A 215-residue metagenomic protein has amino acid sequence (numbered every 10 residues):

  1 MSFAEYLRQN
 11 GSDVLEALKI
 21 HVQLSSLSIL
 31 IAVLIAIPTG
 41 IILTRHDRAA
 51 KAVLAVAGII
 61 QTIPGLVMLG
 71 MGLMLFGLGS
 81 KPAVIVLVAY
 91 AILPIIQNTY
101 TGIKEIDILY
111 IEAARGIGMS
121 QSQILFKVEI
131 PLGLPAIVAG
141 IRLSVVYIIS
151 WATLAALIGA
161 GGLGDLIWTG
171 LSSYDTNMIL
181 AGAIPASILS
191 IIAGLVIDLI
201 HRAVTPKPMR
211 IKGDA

Functional and structural regions predicted by a protein language model:
M1-S28: Periplasmic/extracellular loop-to-transmembrane helix junction in inner-membrane transport proteins
A17-L24, L73-P94, L134, M178 (+2 more regions): Loop-to-helix entry region at the N-terminal start of transmembrane alpha-helices in multi-pass membrane transporters
S26, A89, S122-L154, A186 (+1 more regions): Transmembrane alpha-helices
S26, L30-P38, I42, V88 (+3 more regions): Generic alpha-helical transmembrane segments of integral inner-membrane proteins, especially permease/transport modules
T39-M71, L87, Q97-T101: Cytoplasmic-entry segments and transmembrane alpha-helices of multi-pass inner-membrane transporters
D47, K104, L180-A215: C-terminal transmembrane helix and the adjacent membrane-cytosol boundary/short C-terminal tail of inner/organellar
L73-M74, W151-L180, I184-P185, I211-D214: Glycine-rich helix-loop "coupling/hinge" segments at transmembrane-helix boundaries in multipass transporters
T99-I137: Short cytoplasmic-facing helical segments at TM-TM junctions of multi-pass membrane proteins
